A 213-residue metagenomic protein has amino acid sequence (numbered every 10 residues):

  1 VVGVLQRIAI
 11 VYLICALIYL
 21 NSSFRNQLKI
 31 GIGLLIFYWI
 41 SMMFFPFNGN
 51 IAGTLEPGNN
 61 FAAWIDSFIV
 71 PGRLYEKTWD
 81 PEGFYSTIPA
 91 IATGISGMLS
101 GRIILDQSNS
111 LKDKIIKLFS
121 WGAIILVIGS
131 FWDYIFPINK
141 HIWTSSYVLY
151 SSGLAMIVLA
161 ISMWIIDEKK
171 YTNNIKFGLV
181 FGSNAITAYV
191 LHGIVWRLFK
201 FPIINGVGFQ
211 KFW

Functional and structural regions predicted by a protein language model:
V1-W213: Alpha-helical transmembrane segments and their immediate juxtamembrane cytosolic regions
